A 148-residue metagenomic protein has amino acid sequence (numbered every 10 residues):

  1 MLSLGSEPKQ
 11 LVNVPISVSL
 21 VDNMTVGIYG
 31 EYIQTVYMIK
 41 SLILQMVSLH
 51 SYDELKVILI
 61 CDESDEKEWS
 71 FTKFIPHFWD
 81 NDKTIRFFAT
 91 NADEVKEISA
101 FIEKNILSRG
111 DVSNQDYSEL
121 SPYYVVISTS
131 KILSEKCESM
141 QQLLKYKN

Functional and structural regions predicted by a protein language model:
M1-N148: Accessory regions of macromolecular translocation/handling assemblies
